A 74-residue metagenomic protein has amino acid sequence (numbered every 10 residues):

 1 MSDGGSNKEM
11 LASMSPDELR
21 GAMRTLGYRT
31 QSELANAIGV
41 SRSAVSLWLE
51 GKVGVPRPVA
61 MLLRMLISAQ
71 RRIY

Functional and structural regions predicted by a protein language model:
M1-S6, Q70-Y74: Short intrinsically disordered terminal tails
S2-G27, R64: A short, Lys/Arg-rich alpha-helix, primarily the initiator
T30-Q31, R42: Helix-turn-helix DNA-binding elements, focusing on the entry/boundary residues of the two helices that contact DNA
E33-A35: Short alpha-helical "recognition helix" segments of helix-turn-helix
G39-G54: Recognition helix of helix-turn-helix/homeodomain-like DNA-binding domains that insert into the DNA major groove
R57-Y74: DNA major-groove recognition helix of helix-turn-helix/homeodomain DNA-binding modules
